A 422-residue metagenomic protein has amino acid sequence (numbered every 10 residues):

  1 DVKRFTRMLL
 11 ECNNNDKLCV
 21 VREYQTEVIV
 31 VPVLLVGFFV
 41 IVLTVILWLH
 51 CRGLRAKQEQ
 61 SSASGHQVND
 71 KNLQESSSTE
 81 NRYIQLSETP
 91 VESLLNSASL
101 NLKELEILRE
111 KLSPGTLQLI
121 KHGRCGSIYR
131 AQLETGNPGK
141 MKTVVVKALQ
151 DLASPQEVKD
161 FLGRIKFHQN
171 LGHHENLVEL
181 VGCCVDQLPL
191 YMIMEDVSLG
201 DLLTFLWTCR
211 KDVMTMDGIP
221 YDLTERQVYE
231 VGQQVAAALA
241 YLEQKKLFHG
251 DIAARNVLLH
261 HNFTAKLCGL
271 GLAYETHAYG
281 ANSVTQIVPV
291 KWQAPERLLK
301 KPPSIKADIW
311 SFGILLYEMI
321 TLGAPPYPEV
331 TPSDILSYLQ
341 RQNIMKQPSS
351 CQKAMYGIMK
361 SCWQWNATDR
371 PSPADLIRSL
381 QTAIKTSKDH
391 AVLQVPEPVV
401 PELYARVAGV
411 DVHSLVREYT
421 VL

Functional and structural regions predicted by a protein language model:
G126-D151: Glycine-rich ATP phosphate-binding loop
E179-L190: Short beta-strand micro-motifs within the conserved protein kinase catalytic domain, predominantly in the N-lobe
R210-V231: Activation segment of protein kinase catalytic domains, centered on the conserved DFG
L239, E243-H260: Catalytic-loop of the protein kinase fold
R255-K291: Activation segment/activation loop of eukaryotic-type protein kinase catalytic domains
D308: Conserved catalytic-loop aspartate of Hanks-type protein kinases
W365-T368, D375-H390: Terminal C-lobe "cap" of eukaryotic-type protein kinase domains
